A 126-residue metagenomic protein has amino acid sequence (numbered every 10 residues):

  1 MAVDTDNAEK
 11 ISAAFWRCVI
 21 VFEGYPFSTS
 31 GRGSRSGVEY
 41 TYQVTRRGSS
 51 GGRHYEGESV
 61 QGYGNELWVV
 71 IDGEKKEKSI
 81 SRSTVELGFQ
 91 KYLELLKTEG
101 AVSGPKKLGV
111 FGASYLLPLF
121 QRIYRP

Functional and structural regions predicted by a protein language model:
M1-P126: Intrinsically disordered, charged low-complexity linkers and terminal tails that flank or connect structured domains
